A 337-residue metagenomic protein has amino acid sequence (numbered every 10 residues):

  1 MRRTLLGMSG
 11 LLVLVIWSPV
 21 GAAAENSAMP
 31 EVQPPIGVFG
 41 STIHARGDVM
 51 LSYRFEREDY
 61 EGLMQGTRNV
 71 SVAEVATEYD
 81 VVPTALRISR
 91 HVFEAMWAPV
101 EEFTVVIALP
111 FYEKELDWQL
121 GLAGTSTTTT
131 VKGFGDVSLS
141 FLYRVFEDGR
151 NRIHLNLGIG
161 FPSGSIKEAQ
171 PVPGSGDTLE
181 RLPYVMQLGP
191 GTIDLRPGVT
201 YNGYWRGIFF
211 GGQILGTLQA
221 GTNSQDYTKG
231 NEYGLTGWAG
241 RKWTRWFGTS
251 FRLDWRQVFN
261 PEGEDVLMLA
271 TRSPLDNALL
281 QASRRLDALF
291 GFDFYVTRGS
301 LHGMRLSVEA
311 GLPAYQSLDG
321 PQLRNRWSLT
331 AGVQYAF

Functional and structural regions predicted by a protein language model:
V20-V75, S163-K167, T297-S300: Outer-membrane beta-barrel biogenesis signature
G40-T42, D80-L86, T127-T130, Y184-P190 (+4 more regions): Outer-membrane beta-barrel domain signature
S41, Y53, F93-W97, I107 (+7 more regions): Residues on the lipid-exposed face of transmembrane beta-strands in outer-membrane beta-barrel proteins
A45-G47, R87-H91, V131-V137, N151 (+4 more regions): Residues that define the transmembrane beta-barrel architecture of outer-membrane proteins
V49, E102-V105, L139, D148-N151 (+3 more regions): Repeated loop/turn-to-beta-strand initiation elements of outer-membrane beta-barrel proteins
L51-R57, I107-F111, L155-F161, G212-L218 (+2 more regions): Transmembrane beta-barrel strands of outer-membrane/channel proteins
M64-E74, N223-F337: Outer membrane beta-barrel transmembrane domains
F111-S224, R272-S283: Outer-membrane pore/translocation modules
